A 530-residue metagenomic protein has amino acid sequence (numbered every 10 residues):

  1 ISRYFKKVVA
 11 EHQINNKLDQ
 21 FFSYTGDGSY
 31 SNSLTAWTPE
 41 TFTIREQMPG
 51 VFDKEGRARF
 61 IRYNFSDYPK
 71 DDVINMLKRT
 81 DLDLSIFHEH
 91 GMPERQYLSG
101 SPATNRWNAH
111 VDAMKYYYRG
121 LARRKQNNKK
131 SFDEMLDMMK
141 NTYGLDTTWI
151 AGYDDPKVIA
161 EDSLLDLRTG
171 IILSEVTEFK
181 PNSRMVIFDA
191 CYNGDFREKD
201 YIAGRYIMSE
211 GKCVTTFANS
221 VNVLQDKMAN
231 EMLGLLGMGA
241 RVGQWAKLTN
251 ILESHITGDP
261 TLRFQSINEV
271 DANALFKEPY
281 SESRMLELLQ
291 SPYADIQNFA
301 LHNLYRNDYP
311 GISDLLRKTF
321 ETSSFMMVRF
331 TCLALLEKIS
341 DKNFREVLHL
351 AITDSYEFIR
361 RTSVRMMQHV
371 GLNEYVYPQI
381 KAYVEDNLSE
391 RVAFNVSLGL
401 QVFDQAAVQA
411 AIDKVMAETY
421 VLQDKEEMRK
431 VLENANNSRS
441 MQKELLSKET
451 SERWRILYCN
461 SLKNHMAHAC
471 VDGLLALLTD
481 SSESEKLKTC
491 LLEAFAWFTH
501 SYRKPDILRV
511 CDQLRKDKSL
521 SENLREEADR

Functional and structural regions predicted by a protein language model:
I1-F330, D341-H349, T353-E357, N373-K381 (+6 more regions): Cysteine-dependent hydrolase recognition
R263-N268, V396-D404, R429-A435, R525-R530: TPR/TPR-like alpha-solenoid helical repeat scaffolds
Q297, R329, R360-R361, E390-A393 (+6 more regions): Residue-level detector of extended alpha-helical repeat arrays and alpha-solenoid scaffolds
A300-L301, C332-L333, H349, S363-R365 (+6 more regions): Hydrophobic core positions within HEAT/HEAT-like alpha-solenoid repeats
C332, I339, I359, S363 (+7 more regions): Intrinsic disorder/low-complexity detector
M367, V376-Y377, L462, H468 (+1 more regions): Extended alpha-helical scaffolding segments
S397, N434, Q442, L446-T450 (+4 more regions): C-terminal accessory/interaction regions of large nucleic acid-associated machines
